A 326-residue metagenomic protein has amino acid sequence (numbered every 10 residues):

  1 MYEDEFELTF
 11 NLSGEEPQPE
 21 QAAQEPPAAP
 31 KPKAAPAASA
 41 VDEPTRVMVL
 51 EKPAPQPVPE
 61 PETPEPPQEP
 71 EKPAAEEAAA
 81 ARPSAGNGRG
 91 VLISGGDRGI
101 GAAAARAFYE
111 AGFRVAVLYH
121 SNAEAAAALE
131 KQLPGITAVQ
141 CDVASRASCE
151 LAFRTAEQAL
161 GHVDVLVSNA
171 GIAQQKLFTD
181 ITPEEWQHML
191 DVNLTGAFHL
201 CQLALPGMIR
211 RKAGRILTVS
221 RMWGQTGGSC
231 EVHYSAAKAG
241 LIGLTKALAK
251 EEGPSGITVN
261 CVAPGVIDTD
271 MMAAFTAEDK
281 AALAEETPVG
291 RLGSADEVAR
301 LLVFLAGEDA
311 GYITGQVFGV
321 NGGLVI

Functional and structural regions predicted by a protein language model:
A80, P254, C261, A284-I313 (+1 more regions): C-terminal helical subdomain
D97-R98: Conserved glycine-rich cofactor-binding loop
A123, C141-A152, P183, D296: The beta1-alpha1 cofactor-binding region of Rossmann-like NAD(H)/NADP(H)-dependent oxidoreductases
L177-F178, E185-L190, M272, L283: Substrate-binding pocket helix/loop in short-chain dehydrogenase/reductase
I181, W223, G227-S235, A247 (+1 more regions): Active-site loop-to-helix junction immediately N-terminal to the catalytic Tyr of the SDR YXXXK motif in Rossmann-fold
C201, A237, T245: Active-site helix of classical SDR
P206, K250-E251, G311: Alpha-helical segment proximal to the catalytic Tyr-Lys
